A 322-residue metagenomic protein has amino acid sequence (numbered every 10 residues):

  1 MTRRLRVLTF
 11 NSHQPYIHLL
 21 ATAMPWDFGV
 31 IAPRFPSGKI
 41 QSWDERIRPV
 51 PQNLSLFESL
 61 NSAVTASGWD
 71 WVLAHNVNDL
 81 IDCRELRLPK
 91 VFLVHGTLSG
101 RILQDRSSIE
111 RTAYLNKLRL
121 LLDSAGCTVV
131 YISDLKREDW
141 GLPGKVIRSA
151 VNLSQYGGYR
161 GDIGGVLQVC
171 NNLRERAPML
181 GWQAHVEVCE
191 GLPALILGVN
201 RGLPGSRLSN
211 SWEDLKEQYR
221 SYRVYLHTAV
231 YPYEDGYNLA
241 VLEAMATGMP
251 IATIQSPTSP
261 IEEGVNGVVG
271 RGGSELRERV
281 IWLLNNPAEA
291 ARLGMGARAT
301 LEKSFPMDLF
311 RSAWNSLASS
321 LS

Functional and structural regions predicted by a protein language model:
M1-L86: N-terminal pre-catalytic "stem/leader" segment of glycosyltransferase-like enzymes
F28-R34, W71-L73, E85-A113, T128-Y131 (+1 more regions): Active-site proximal beta-strand in glycosyltransferases
G29-V30, D139-L142, A150-E213: Conserved catalytic-core segment of nucleotide-activated headgroup transferases in glycan assembly
L60-A63, L98, R106-V129, K136-R137: Membrane-proximal helix-turn-helix segments that form the acceptor-binding/catalytic region of lipid-linked
R220-G236, M249: Acidic donor-binding loop of glycosyltransferase active sites
A246-T253: Short hydrophobic beta-strand element within catalytic cores of glycosyltransferases and related nucleotide-activated
E263-S274, W282-P287: Conserved acidic donor-binding segment of nucleotide-sugar-dependent glycosyltransferases
N285-S320: A charged, aromatic-enriched C-terminal amphipathic alpha-helix characteristic of glycosyltransferases across folds
